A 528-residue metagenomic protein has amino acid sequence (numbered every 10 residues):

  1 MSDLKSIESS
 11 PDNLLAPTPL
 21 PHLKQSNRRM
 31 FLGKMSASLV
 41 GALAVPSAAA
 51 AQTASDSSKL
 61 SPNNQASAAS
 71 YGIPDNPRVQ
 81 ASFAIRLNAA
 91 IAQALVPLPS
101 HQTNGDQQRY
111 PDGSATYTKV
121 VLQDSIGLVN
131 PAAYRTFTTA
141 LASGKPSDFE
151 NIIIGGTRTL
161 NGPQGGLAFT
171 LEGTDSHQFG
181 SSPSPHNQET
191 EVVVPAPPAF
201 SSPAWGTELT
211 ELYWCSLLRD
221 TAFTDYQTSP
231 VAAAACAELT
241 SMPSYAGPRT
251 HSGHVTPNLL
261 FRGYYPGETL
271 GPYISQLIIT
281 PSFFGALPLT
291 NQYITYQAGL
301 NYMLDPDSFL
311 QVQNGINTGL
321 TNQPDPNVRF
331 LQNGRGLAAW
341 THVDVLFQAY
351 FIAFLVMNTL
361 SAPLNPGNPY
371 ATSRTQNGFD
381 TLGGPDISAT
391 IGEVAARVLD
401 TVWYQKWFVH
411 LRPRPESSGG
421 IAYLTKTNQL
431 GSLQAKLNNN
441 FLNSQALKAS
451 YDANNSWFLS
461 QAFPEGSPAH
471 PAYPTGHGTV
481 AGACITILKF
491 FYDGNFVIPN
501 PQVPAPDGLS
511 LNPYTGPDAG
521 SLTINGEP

Functional and structural regions predicted by a protein language model:
M1-N27, L39, L43: N-terminal secretory signal peptides
N13, P19-L23, A48, P506-G508 (+2 more regions): Intrinsically disordered, low-complexity segments enriched in proline/serine/threonine
N27-M35: N-terminal export leaders
N27-R28, S47, Y350, I387: Generic detector of short, well-ordered, non-transmembrane alpha-helical segments enriched in hydrophobic residues
S36-A37, A396: Solvent-exposed alpha-helix faces
S38, A48-A49: Cleavable N-terminal signal peptides
Q52-P528: Hydrophobic alpha-helical bundle signature of multipass membrane enzymes
